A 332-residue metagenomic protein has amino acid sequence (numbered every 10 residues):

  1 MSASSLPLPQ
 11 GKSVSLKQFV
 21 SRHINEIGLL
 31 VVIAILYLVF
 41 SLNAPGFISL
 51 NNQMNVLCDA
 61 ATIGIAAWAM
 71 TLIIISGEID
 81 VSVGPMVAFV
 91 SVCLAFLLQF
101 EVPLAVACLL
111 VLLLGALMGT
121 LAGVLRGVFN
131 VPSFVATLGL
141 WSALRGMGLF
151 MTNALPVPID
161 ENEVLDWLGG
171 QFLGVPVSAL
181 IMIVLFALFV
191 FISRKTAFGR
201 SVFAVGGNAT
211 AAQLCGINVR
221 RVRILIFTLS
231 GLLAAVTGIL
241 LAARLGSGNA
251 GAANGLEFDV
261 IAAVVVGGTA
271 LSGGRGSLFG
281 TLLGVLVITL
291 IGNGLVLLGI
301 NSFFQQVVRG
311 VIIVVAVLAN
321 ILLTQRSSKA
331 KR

Functional and structural regions predicted by a protein language model:
M1-L36, L214-R221, L295-R332: Cytosolic-side transmembrane-helix boundaries in multi-pass membrane proteins
V14-S21, I79, Q99, L114-V157 (+3 more regions): Short loop segments and helix-boundary regions at transmembrane helix junctions of multi-pass inner-membrane proteins
V32-I48, S76, G148-P156, V190-A197: Structural signal for alpha-helical transmembrane segments and their membrane-water exit/capping regions in multi-pass
L36-F100, V124-N130, V264, G268-L278 (+1 more regions): Single transmembrane alpha-helix segments in multi-pass membrane proteins
D59-A69, P85-F89, L113, L117-T120 (+4 more regions): Hydrophobic alpha-helical segments embedded in the membrane of multi-pass proteins
P103-V111, L117-A122, R126, F172-G248: Helix-loop-helix "hairpin" substructures at the membrane interface of multi-pass membrane proteins
F129, S133-T196, V222-L225, R244-A253 (+2 more regions): Transmembrane helix-bundle core of multi-pass membrane transporters and related energy-transducing complexes
A234, R244-G310: Transmembrane alpha-helical segments in multi-pass inner-membrane proteins
